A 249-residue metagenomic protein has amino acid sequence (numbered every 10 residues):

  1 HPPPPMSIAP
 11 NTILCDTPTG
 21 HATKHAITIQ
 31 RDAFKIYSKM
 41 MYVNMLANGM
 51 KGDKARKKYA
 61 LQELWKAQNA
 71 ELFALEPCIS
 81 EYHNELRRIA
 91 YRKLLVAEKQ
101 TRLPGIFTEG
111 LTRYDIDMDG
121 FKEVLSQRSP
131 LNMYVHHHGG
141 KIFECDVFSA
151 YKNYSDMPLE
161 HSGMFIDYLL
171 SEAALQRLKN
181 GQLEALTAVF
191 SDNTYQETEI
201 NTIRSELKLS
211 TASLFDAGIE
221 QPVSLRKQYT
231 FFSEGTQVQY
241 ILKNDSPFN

Functional and structural regions predicted by a protein language model:
H1, A70, P130, S210-T211 (+2 more regions): Structured N-terminal alpha/beta-domain signature that marks small ligand/cofactor-binding or signaling modules
H1-V124, R128-L131, H137-G140, S149: Active-site and substrate-binding clefts of carbohydrate-active enzymes
K122-L125, M133, F143-E144, S155 (+2 more regions): Long, positively charged binding patches that form subdomain-scale interaction surfaces for polyanionic ligands
E123-L125, K208, I241: Residue-level detector of beta-strand face positions
N132-Y134, K152-D156, L214-S224: Short, surface-exposed beta-strand/loop "edge" segments at domain boundaries and coil↔beta transitions
Y134-Q182: Catalytic core of carbohydrate-active enzymes
H138-F148, Q221-V223, F232-N249: Acidic (Asp/Glu-rich), glycine- and aromatic
A174-G235, Q239: Extended, loop-rich substrate-binding clefts of extracytoplasmic carbohydrate-active enzymes
